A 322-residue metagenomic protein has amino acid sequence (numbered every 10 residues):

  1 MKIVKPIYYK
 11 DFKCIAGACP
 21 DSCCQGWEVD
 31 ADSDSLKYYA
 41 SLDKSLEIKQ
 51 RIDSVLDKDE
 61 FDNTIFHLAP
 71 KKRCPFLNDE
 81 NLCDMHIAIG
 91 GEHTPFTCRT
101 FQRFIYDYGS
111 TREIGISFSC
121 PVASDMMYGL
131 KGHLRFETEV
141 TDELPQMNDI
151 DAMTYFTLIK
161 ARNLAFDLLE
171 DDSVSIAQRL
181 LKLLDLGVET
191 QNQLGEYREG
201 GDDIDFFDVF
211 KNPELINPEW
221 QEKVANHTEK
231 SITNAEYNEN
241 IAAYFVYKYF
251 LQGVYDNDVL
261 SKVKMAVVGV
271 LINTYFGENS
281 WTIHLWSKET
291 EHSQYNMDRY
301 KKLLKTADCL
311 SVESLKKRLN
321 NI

Functional and structural regions predicted by a protein language model:
M1-I3: Intrinsically disordered, low-complexity transactivation/modulatory regions of eukaryotic transcription regulators
D11-V29, A69-F104, S117-S124: Local cysteine-cluster metal-coordination motifs and their immediate loop/turn environment, predominantly Fe-S cluster
D21-K58: A structured, charge-rich N-terminal accessory region that forms the first stable segment of a protein and links
Y38, T97-T100, S119, Y300 (+1 more regions): Alpha-helical scaffold elements adjacent to nucleotide-binding pockets in ATP/GTP-utilizing enzyme cores
R51-N81: Gly/Pro-rich turn-and-neighbor structural signature
N81, I89-I176: Internal, well-ordered alpha/beta segment that forms a basic, Gly-enriched binding/recognition surface
L164-I322: Hydrophobic, aromatic-lined core segments that form the binding pocket/scaffold for planar heteroaromatic ligands
